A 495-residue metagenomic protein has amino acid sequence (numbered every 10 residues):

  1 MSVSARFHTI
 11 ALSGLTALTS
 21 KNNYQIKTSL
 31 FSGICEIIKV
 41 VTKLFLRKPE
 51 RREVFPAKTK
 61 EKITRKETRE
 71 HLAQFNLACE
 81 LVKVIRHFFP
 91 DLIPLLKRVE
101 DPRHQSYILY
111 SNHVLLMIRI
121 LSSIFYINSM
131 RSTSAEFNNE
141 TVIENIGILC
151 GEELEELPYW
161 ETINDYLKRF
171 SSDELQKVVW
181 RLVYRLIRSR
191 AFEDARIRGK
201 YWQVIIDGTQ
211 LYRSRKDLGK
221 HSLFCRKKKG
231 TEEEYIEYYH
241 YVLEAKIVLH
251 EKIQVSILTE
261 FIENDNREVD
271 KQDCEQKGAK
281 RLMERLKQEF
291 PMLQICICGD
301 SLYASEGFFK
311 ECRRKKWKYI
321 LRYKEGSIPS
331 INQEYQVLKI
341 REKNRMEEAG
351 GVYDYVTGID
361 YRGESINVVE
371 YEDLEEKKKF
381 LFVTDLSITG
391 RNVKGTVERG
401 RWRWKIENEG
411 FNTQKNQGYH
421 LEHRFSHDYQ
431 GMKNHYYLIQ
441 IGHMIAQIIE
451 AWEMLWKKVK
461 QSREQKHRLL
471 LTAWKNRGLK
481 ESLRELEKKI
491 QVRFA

Functional and structural regions predicted by a protein language model:
S2, F7-I93: Charged, often Cys/His-bearing segments associated with DNA-binding zinc-finger transcription factors
F7, R98-V99, E140, N344-I359 (+4 more regions): A short, flexible helix-boundary coil/loop motif
V84, G390-F425: Short amphipathic alpha-helical "interface-anchor" segments enriched in bulky aromatics
R86-M117: Basic, short loop/linker segments at the boundary and entry of helix-turn-helix/winged-helix-like folds
I118, T133-S134, Y159, I163 (+8 more regions): Short, conserved catalytic/metal-binding motifs centered on acidic residues
N164-E251: Active-site-proximal, Lys/Arg-enriched surface segment that forms a nucleic-acid-binding/basic interface patch
K228-Q294: Electropositive, glycine- and tryptophan-enriched low-complexity nucleic-acid-binding patches
D265-E370: An internal, acidic/charged active-site-proximal segment that coordinates divalent cations and/or engages
